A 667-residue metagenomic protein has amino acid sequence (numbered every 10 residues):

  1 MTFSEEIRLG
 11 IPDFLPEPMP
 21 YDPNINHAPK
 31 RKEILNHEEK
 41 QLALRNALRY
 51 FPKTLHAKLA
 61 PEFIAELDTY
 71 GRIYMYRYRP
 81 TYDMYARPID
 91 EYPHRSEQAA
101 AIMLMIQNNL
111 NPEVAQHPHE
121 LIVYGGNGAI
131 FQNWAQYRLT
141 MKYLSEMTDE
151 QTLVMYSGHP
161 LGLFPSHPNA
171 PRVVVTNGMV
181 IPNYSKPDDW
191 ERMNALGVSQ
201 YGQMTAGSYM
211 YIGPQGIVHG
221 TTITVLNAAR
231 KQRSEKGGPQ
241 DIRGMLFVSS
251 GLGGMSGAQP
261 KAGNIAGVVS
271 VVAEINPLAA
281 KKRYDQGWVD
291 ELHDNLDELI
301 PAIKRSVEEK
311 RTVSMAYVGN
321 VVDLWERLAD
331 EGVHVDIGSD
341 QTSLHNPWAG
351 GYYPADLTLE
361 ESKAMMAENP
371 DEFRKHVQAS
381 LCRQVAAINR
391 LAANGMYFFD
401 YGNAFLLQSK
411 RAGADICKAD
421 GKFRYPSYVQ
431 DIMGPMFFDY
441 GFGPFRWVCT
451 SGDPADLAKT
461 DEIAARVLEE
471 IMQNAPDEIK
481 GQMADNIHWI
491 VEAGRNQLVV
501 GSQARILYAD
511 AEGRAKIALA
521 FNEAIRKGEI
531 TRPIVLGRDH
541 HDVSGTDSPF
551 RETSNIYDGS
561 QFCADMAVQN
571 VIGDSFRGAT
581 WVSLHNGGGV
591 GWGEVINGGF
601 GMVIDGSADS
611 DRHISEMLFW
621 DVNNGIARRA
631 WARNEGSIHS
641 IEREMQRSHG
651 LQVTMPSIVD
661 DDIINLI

Functional and structural regions predicted by a protein language model:
M1-A195, S199-M210, P370-A520, A524-G537 (+3 more regions): Long, compositionally biased, glycine/small-hydrophobic-enriched stretches that function as flexible linkers, tethers
E146-T148, F164-P168, N183-Y184, G237-I242 (+8 more regions): Solvent-exposed alpha-helices and their adjacent loops that cap or buttress functional pockets in soluble metabolic
G202-L226, R230, K236, R243-L246 (+6 more regions): Catalytic or ion-translocation cores adjacent to nucleophile or general acid/base/metal-coordination motifs in diverse
N264-A266, A329-V333, A414-K418, I525-R526 (+2 more regions): Short, solvent-exposed amphipathic alpha-helical segments in soluble enzyme and RNA/protein-processing domains
V269, H334, Y397: Residue-level detector of anion-binding/catalytic polar loops
P277, G319-V322, Q341-N346, G402-Q408 (+2 more regions): Glycine-rich beta-alpha junction loops
S314-T342, A349: Active-site/ligand-binding-proximal alpha/beta "capping" segment
I534, R538-Q569: Small-residue-enriched alpha-helical segments and adjacent helix-cap loops that form tight helix-helix packing
